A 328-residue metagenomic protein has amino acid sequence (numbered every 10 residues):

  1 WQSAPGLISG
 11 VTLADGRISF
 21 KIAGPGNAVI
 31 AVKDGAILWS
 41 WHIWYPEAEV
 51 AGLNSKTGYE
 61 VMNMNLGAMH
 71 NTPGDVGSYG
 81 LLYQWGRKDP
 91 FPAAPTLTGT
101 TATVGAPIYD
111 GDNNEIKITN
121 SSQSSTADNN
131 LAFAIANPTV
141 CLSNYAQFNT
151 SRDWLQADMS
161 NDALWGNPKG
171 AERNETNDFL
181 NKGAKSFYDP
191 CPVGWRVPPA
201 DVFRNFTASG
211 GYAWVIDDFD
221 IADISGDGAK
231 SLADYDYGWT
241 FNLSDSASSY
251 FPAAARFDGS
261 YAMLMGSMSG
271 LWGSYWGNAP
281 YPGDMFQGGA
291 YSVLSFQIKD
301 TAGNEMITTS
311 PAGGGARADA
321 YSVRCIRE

Functional and structural regions predicted by a protein language model:
W1-K185, Y281, R317-D319, R327-E328: Short, compositionally biased
V29, A68, S151-E328: C-terminal, surface-exposed recognition/capping segments
